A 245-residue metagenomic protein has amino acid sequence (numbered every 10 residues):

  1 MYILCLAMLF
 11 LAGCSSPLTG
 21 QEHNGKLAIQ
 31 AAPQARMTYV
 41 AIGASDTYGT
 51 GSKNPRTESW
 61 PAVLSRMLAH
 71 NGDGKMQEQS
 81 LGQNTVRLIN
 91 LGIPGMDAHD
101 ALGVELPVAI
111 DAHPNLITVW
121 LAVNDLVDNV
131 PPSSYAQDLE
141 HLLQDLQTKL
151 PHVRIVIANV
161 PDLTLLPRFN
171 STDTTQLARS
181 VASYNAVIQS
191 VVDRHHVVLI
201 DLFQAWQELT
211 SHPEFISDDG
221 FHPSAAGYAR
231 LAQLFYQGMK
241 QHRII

Functional and structural regions predicted by a protein language model:
M1-L6: Sec-dependent signal peptide recognition, specifically the positively charged N-region followed immediately by
F10-G13: C-terminal motif of bacterial Sec signal peptides marking the signal peptidase cleavage site
S15-L18: Bacterial signal peptide processing site
G20-L91, L106-H113: Serine-esterase "nucleophile elbow" of acetyl-processing enzymes
G43, G92-P94, N159, F203: Residues at the C-termini of beta-strands that transition into short coil/loop
A44, T50-S52, I93-M96, V123 (+2 more regions): Gly/Ser/Thr-rich helix-start
G95-V104: Structural motif
G103-I245: Alpha-helical cap/lid subdomain in secreted, periplasmic, or secretory-pathway luminal O-acyl-processing enzymes
